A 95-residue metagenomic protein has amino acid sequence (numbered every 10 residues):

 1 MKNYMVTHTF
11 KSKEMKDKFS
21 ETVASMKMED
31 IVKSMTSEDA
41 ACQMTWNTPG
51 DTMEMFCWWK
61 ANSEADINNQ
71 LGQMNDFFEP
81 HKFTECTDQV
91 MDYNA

Functional and structural regions predicted by a protein language model:
M1-E54, N62-D66, Q70, D88-A95: Short S/T/G/P-rich N-terminal loop/turn motif that feeds into the first structured element of a domain
Q70-F77: Conserved short hydrophobic interaction patches
F77-M91: Conserved short beta-strand edge segments in small beta-sheet-based binding/regulatory domains
